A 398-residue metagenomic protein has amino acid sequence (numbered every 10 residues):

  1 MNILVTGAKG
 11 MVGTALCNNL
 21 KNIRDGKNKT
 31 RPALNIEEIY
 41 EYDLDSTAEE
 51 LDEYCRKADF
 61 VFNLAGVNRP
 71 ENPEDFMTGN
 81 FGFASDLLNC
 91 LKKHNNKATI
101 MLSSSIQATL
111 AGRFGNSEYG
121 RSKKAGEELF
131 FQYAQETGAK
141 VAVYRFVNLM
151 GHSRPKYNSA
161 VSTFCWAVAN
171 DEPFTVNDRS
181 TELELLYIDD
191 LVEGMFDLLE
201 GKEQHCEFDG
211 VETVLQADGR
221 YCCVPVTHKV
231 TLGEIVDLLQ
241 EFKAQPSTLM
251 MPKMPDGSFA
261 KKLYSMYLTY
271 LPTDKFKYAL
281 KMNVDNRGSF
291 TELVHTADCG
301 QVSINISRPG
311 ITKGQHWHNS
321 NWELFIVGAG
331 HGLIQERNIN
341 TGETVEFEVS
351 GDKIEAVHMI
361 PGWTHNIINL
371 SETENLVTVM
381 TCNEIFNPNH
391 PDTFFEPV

Functional and structural regions predicted by a protein language model:
M1-G26: N-terminal Rossmann NAD(P)H-binding glycine-rich loop of SDR-like oxidoreductase domains
L44-G82, D86, C90-K93, Q107-F114: NAD(P)H-binding glycine-rich loop region in Rossmannoid oxidoreductase-like domains and their noncatalytic homologs
S85-K124, T137, A142: Conserved Rossmann-fold NAD(P)-dependent oxidoreductase catalytic core, especially the SDR/UDP-sugar
F131-L183, I188-K202: NAD(P)-dependent short-chain dehydrogenase/reductase
D197, G201-M282: Mid/C-terminal beta-alpha module of Rossmann-like enzyme folds, strongest in SDR-family dehydrogenases/epimerases
K275-Q315: A short glycine-rich, His/Asp/Glu-containing loop-to-beta-strand
N338-W363: Short acidic-glycine-tyrosine-enriched beta hairpin
T341-G342, I368-V398: Double-stranded beta-helix
